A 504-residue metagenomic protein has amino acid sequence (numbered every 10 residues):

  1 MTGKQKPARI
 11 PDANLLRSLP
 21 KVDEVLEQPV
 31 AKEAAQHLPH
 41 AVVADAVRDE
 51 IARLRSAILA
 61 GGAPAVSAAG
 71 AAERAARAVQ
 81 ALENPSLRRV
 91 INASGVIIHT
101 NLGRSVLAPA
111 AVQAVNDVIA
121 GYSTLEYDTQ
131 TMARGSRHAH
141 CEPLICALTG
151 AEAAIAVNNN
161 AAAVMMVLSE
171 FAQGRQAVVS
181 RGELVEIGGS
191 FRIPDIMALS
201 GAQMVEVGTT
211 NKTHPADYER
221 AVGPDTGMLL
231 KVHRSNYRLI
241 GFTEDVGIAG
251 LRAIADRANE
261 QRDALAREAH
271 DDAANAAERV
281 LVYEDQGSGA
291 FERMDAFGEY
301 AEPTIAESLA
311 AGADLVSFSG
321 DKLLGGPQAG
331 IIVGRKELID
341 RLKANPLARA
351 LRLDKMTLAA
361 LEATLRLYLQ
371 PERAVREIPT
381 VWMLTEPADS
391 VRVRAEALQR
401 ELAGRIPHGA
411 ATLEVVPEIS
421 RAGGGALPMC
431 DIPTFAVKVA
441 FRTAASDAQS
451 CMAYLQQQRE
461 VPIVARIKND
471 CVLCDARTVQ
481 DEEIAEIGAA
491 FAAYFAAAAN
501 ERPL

Functional and structural regions predicted by a protein language model:
T2-V79, S446: Long amphipathic alpha-helical segments
L19-P20, L38, I91-G95, L324-P327 (+2 more regions): Short Gly/Ser/Thr- and Asp/Glu-enriched loop/turn motifs at secondary-structure junctions
V47, A52, A93-S94, R104-Q130: Glycine-rich phosphate-binding segment of PLP-dependent enzymes
A60-L107, Q113-A114: Long amphipathic N-terminal alpha/beta scaffold segment
S86-L87, F318, V461-R466: A short linear hydrophobic-aromatic micro-motif
T131-Y368, A403, A490, P503-L504: Conserved PLP-enzyme active-site core in the AAT-like
E337, N345, L353-I406, V416-I419 (+1 more regions): Structural motif of enzymes handling amino- and sulfur-group chemistry
A388, R392-E482, I487: Conserved C-terminal alpha-helix-loop-beta "cap" of PLP-dependent enzymes that closes/shapes the active-site mouth
